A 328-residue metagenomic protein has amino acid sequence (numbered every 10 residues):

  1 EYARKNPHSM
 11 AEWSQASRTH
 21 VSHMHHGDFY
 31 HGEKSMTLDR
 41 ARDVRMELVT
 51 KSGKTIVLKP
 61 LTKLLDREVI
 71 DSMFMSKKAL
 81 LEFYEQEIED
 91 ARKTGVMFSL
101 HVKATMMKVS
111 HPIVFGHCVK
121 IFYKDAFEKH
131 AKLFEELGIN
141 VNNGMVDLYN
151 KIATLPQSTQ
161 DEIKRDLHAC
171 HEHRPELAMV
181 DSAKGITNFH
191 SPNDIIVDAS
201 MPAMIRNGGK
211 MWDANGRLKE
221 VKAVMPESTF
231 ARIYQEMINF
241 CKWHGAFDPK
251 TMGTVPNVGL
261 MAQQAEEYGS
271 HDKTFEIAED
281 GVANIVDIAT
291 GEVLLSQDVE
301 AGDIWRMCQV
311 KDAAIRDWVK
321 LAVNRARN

Functional and structural regions predicted by a protein language model:
E1-G116, D125-R327: Extended, well-ordered protein cores
I121-F122: Short active-site loop/helix that positions an aromatic residue
